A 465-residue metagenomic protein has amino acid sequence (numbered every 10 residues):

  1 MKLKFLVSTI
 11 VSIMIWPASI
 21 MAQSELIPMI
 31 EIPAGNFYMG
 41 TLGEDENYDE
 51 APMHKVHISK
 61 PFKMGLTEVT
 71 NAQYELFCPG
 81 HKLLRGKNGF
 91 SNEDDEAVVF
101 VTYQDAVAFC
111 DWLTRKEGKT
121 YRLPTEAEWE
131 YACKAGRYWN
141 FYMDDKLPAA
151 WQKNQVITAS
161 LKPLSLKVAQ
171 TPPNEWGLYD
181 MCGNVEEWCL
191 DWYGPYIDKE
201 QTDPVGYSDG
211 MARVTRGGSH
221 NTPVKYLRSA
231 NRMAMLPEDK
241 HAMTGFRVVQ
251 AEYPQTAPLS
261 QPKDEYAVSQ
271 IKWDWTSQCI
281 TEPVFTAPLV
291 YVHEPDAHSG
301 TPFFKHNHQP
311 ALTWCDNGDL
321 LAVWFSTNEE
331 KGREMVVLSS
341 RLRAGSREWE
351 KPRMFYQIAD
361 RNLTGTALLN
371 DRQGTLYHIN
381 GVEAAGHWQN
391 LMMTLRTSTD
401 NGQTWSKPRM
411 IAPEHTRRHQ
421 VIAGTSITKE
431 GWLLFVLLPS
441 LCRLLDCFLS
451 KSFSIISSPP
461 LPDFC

Functional and structural regions predicted by a protein language model:
M1-F5: Positively charged n-region of N-terminal signal peptides that target proteins for export
S8-P17: Bacterial N-terminal signal peptides
S19-M21: Sec/Tat signal peptide C-region and signal peptidase I cleavage site
S24-E25, P172-N174, Y207-A267: Disulfide-stabilized, aromatic/cysteine-rich ligand-recognition loop
S24-R85, Q104, G183: A short glycine-rich, aromatic-capped structural motif
E25-P28, P33, P52-H54, I58-K60 (+18 more regions): Residues that flank catalytic or metal-binding motifs in active/ligand-binding sites
I32, Y38, L42-E46, L83-S229: Functional-site microenvironments in short loops/helix caps that host divalent-cation chemistry
L259-C465: Asp-box/BNR beta-propeller blade signature and adjacent active/binding-site loops in extracellular glycan-interacting
